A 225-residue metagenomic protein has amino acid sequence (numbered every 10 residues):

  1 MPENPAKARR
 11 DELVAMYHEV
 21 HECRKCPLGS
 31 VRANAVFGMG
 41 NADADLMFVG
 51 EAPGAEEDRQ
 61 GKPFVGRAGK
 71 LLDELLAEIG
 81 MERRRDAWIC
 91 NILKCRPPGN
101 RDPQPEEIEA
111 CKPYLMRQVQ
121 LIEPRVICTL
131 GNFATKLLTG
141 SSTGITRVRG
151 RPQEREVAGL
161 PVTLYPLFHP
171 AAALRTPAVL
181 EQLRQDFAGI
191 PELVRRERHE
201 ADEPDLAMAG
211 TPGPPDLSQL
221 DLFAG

Functional and structural regions predicted by a protein language model:
M1-G225: A polyanion-binding, active-site-adjacent surface
